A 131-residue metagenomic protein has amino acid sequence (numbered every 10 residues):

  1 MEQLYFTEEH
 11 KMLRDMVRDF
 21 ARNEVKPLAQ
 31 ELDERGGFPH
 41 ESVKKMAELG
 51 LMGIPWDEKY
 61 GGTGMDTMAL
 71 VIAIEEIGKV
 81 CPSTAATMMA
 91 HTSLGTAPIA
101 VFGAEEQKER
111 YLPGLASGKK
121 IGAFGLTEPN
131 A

Functional and structural regions predicted by a protein language model:
M1-E9: Intrinsic disorder at enzyme termini
M12, V25-A131: Glycine-rich flavin
L13-R18: Extended amphipathic alpha-helical segments enriched in small hydrophobics
